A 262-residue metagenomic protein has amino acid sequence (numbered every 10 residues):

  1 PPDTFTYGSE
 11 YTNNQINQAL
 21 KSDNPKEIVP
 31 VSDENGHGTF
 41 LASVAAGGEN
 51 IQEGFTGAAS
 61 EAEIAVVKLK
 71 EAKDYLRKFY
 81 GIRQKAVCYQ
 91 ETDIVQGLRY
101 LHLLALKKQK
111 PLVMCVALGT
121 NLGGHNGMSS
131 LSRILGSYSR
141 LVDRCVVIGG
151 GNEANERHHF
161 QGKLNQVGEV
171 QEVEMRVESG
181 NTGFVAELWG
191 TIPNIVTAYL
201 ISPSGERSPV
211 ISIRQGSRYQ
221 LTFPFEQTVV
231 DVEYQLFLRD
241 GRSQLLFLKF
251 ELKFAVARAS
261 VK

Functional and structural regions predicted by a protein language model:
P1-Q90, Q109, D143, T182-F184 (+1 more regions): Subtilisin-like serine protease catalytic core
V29-V31, Q52-F55, I134-L135, V173-M175 (+2 more regions): Generic recognition of flexible, low-complexity loop/linker segments
E61-I64, P203-S208: Amphipathic alpha-helical scaffolding segments
K68-K70, G150, I211-R214: Residues at the C-termini of beta-strands that transition into short coil/loop
K73-L164, G180-E206, S217-R218, F223-K262: Substrate-binding/access-modulating region of protease and related hydrolase catalytic domains
F160, E169, V173-E178: Non-catalytic, glycine-rich low-complexity segments
V170-E172, E206-S212: Short Trp-Ser/Thr-centered turn/loop motifs at beta-strand boundaries
